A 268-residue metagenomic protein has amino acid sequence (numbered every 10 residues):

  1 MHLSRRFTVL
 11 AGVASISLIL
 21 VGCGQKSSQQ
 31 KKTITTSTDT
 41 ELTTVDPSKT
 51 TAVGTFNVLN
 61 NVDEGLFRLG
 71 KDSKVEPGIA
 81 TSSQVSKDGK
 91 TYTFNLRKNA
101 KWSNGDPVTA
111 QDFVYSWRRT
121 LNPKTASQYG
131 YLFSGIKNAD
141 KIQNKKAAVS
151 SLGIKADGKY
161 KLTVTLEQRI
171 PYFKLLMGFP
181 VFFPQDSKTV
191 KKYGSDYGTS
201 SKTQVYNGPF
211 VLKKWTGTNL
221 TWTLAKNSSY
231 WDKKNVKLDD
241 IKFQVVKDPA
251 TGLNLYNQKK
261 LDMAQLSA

Functional and structural regions predicted by a protein language model:
I19-G22: C-terminal motif of bacterial Sec signal peptides marking the signal peptidase cleavage site
G24-K26: Bacterial signal peptide processing site
K31-T43, T81, T91-F94, F113-S116 (+4 more regions): Short, well-ordered beta-strand elements
T38-K87, V205: N-terminal lobe/hinge region of extracytoplasmic solute-binding protein
T81-Y129: Aromatic- and charge-enriched surface segment that lines or borders ligand/interaction sites
G130-S187: Surface-exposed binding/hinge segments that line and control ligand-binding clefts or catalytic entry sites
L166-N235, D240, A250: Gly/Pro-rich hinge or "lid" segments in bacterial periplasmic/extracellular proteins
S229-A268: Ligand-site clamp/hinge motif
